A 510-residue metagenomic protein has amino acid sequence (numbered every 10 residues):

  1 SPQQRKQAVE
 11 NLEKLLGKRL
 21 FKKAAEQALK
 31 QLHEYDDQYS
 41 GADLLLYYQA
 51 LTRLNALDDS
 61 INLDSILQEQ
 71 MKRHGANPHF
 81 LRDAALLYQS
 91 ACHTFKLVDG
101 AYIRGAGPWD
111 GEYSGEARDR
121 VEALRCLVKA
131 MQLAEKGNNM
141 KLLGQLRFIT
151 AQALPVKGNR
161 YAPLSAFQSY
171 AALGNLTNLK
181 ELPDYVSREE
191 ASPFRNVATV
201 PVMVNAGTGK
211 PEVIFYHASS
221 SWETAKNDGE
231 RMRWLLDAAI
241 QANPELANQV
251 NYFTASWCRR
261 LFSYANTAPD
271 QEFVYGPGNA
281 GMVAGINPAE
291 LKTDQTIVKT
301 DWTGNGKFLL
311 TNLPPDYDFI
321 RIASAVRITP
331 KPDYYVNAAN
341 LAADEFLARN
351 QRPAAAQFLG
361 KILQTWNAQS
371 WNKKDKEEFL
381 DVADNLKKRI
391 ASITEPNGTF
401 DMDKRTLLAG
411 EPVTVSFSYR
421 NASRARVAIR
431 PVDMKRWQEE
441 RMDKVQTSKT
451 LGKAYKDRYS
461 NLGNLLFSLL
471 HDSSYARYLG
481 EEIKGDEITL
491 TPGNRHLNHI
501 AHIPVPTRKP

Functional and structural regions predicted by a protein language model:
P2-R5, V9-Q38, Q49, A56-V98 (+1 more regions): N-terminal, cleavable Sec-dependent signal peptides of secreted/periplasmic/extracellular proteins
L45: Acidic (E/D-rich), amphipathic helical modules within compact regulatory domains
